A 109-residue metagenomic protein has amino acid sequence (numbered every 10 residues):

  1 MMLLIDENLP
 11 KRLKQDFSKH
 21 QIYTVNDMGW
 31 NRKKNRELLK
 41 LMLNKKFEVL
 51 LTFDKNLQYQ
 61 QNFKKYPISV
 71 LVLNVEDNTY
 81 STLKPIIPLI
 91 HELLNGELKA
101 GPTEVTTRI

Functional and structural regions predicted by a protein language model:
M2-K45: N-terminal first-folded block
I5, L51, N74: Small/polar loops that bind or transfer phosphate-bearing groups
K14-Q15, Q60-N62, T82: Short glycine-/acidic-enriched loop or helix-start segments at secondary-structure transitions that form or flank
F17-H20, L38-L39, K64-I68, P85-I86: Short, glycine/charged-enriched secondary-structure capping and boundary segments
M28-G29, L57, E76-N78: Short histidine/acidic/glycine/proline-rich micro-motifs that form metal- and phosphate-coordinating active-site loops
M42-F63: Acidic, metal-binding active-site segment of PIN/NYN-like and related structure-specific nucleases
S69-R108: C-terminal structural segments of small proteins and small subunits
